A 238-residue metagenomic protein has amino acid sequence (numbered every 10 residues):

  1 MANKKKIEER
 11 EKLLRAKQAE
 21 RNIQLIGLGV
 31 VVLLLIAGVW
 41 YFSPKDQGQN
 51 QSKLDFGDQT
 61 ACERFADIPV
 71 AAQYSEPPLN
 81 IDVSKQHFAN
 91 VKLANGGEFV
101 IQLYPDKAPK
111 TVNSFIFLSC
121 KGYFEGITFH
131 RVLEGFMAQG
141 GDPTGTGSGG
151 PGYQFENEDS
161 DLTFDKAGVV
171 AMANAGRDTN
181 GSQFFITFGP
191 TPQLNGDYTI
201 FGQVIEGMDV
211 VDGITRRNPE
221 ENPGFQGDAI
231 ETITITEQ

Functional and structural regions predicted by a protein language model:
M1-Q238: Cyclophilin-like peptidyl-prolyl cis-trans isomerases
